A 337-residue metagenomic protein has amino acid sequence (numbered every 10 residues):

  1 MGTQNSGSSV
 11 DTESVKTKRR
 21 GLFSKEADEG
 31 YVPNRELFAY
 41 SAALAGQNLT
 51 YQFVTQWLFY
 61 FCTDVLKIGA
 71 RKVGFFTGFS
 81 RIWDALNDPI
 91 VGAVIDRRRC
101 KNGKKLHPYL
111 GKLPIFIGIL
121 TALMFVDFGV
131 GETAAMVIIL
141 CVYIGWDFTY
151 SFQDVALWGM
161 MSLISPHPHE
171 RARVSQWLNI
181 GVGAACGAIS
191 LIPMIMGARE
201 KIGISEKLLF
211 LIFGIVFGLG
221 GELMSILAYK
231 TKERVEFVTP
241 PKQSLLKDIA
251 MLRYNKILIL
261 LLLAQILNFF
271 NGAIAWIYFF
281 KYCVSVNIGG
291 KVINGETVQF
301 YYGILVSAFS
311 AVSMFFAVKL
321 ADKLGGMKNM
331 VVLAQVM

Functional and structural regions predicted by a protein language model:
G2-T3, G7-M337: Membrane-embedded alpha-helical bundles of multi-pass transporters/translocases, especially carrier/permease families
